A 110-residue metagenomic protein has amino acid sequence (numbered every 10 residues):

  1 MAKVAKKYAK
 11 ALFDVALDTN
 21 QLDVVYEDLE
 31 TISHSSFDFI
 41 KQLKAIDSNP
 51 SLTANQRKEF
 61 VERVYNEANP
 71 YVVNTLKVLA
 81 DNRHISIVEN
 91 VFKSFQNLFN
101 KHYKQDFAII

Functional and structural regions predicted by a protein language model:
M1-I109: Elongated, mostly alpha-helical coiled-coil "stalk/stator" tethers of large membrane protein machines
